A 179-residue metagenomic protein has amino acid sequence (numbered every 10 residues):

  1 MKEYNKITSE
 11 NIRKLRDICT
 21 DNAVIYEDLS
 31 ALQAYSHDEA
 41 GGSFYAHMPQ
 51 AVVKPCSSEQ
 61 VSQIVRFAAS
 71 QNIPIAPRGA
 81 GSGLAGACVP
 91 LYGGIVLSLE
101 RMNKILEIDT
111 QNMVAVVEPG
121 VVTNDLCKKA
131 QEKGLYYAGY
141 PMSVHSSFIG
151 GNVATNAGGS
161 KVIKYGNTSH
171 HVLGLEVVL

Functional and structural regions predicted by a protein language model:
M1-R66, S82-M113, Y165: N-terminal flexible segment immediately upstream of the FAD-binding catalytic core in FAD-dependent oxidoreductases
A46, A69-Q71, R78-A80, S147 (+1 more regions): Short, basic and Ser/Thr-rich N-terminal targeting/leader segments
I73-P74, Y136: Residue-level detector of anion-binding/catalytic polar loops
G79-S82, M142: Short, ordered loop/turn segments at secondary-structure junctions
K104-I108, V114-L179: FAD-binding subdomain of flavoenzyme oxidoreductases
